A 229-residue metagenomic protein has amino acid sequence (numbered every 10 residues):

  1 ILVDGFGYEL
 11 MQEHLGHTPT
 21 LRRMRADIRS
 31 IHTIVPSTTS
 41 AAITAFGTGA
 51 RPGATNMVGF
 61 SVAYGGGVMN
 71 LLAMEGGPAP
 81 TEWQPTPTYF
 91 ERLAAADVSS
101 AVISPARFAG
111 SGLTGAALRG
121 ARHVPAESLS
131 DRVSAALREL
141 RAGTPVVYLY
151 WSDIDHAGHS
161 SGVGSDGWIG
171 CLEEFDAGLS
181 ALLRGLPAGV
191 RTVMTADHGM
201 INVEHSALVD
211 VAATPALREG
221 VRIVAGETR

Functional and structural regions predicted by a protein language model:
I1-R229: Feature captures the catalytic ectodomains and active-site-proximal regions of enzymes that hydrolyze or transfer
